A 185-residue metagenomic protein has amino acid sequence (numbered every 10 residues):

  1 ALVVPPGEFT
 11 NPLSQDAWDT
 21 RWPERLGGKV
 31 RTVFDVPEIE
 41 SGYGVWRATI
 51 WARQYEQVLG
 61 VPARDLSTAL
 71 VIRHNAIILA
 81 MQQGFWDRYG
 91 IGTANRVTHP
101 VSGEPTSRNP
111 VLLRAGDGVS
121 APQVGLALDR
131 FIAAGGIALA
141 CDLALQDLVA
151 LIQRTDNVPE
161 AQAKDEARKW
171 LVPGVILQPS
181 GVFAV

Functional and structural regions predicted by a protein language model:
L2-K29: C-terminal segment of N-terminal export signals and the immediately downstream linker at the start of the mature
W22-E38, S107: Acidic/histidine-rich, surface-exposed loop or edge segments in extracytoplasmic proteins
K29, R64-T68, A133-L139: Loop/turn elements at helix/coil->beta-strand transitions in domains of secreted/extracellular proteins
T32-E40, T68, L113-D117: Second-shell loop/turn segments in exported
G42-V61: Histidine-anchored nucleotide/phosphate-binding helix
V61-F85: Acidic helix-start/capping segments at beta-turn-to-alpha-helix junctions
R88-D117, A121: A glycine-rich helix N-cap at a beta->alpha junction
R108-V185: Mature-region segments of soluble proteins
